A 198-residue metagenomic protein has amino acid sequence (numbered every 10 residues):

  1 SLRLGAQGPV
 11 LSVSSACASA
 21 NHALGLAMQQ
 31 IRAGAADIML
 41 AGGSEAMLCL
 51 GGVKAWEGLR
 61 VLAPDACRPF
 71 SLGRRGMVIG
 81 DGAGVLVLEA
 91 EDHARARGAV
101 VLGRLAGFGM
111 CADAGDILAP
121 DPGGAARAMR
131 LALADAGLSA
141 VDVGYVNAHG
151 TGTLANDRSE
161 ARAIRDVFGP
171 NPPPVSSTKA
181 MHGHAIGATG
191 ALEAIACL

Functional and structural regions predicted by a protein language model:
S1-L26, A35, K54-I79, A161-A191: Conserved catalytic cysteine-centered active-site region of acyl-thioester-dependent Claisen-condensing enzymes
L11-S15, A36-E45, V100-F108, V141-A148 (+1 more regions): Beta-strand segments within the central parallel beta-sheet cores of soluble alpha/beta enzyme folds
A20, A27, W56, V87 (+4 more regions): Conserved small-residue
A23, A128-A136, V167, E193 (+1 more regions): Stable alpha-helical structural segments in soluble proteins, enriched in small hydrophobic residues
L24, A83-E91, A191-L198: Alpha-helical metal-binding/catalytic segments enriched in His/Glu/Asp
L24, C49-A55, G115-L118, D157-S159: Short acidic, glycine/serine/threonine-rich loops at helix termini
L62, A66-L138, G144-Y145: Condensing-enzyme catalytic core mediating Claisen C-C bond formation in acyl metabolism
A114-A125, T151-F168, A185-L192: Short glycine/threonine-rich loop-to-helix capping motif typified by GTGT followed within a few residues by an Asp-Pro
